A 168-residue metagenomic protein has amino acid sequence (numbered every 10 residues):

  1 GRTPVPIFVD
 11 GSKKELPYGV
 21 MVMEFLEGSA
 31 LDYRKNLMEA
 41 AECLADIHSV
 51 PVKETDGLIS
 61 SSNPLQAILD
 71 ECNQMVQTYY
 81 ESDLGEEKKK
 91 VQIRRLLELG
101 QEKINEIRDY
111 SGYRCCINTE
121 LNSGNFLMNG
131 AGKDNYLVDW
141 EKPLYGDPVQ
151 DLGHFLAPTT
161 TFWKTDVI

Functional and structural regions predicted by a protein language model:
G1-P64: ATP-binding pocket architecture of kinase catalytic cores
K14, A30, F126, Y145-D147 (+1 more regions): Conserved protein kinase catalytic core
K14-E15, A131-K133: Short strand-connecting beta-turns/loops that link adjacent beta-strands
V52-T119, S123, N129-A131: An alpha-helical support segment within catalytic cores of ATP-dependent transferases
I117, Y136-V138, Q150: Activation loop entry of protein kinases
D139-P143: Activation of the activation-loop gatekeeper triad in protein kinase-fold domains
Q150-I168: Active-site activation/catalytic loop segments of kinase-like enzymes and analogous catalytic loops in related
